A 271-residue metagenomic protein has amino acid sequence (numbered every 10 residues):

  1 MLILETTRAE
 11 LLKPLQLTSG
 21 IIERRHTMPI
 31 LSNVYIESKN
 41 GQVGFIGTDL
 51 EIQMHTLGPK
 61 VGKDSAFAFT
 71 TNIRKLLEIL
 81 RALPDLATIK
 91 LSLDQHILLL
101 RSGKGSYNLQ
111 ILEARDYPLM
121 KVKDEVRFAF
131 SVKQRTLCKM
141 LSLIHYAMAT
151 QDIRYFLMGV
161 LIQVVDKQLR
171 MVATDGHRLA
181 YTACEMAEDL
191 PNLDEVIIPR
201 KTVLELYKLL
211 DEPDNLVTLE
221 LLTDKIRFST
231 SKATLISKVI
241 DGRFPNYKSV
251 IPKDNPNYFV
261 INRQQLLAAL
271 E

Functional and structural regions predicted by a protein language model:
M1-E271: Structural preference for solvent-exposed beta-strand-turn elements and adjacent flexible terminal/loop segments within
